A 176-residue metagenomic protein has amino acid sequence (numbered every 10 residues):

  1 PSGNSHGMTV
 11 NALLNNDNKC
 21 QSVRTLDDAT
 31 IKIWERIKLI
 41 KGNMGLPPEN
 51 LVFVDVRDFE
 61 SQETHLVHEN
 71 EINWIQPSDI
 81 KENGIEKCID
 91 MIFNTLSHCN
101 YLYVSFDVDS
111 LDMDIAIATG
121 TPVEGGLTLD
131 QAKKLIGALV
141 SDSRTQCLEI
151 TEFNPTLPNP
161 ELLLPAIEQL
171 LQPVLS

Functional and structural regions predicted by a protein language model:
P1-S176: Conserved alpha-helical scaffold segments that buttress catalytic/binding sites
